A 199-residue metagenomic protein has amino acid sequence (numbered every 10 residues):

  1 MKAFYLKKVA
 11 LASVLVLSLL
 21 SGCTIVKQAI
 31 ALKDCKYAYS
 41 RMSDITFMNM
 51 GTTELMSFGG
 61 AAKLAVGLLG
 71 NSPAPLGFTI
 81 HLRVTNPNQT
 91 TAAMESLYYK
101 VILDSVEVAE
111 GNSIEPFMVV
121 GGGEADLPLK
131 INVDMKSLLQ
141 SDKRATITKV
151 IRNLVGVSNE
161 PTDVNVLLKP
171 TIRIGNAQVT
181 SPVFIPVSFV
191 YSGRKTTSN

Functional and structural regions predicted by a protein language model:
K2-A10: Bacterial N-terminal signal peptides that target proteins for export
L19-G22: C-terminal motif of bacterial Sec signal peptides marking the signal peptidase cleavage site
T24-K27: Bacterial signal peptide processing site
L32-T53: Post-signal peptide N-terminal segment of mature Sec-exported envelope proteins
N49-M56, A61-G77, N86-A92, V120 (+1 more regions): Short, solvent-exposed beta-strand/turn "edge" segments of beta-rich domains on protein surfaces
T85-V106: Short acidic, flexible loop segments centered on an aromatic residue
A109-R144: Intrinsically disordered, low-complexity Pro/Gly/Ser/Thr-rich segments with frequent PxxP/GP/PP motifs and embedded
S137-R194: Terminal connector regions
